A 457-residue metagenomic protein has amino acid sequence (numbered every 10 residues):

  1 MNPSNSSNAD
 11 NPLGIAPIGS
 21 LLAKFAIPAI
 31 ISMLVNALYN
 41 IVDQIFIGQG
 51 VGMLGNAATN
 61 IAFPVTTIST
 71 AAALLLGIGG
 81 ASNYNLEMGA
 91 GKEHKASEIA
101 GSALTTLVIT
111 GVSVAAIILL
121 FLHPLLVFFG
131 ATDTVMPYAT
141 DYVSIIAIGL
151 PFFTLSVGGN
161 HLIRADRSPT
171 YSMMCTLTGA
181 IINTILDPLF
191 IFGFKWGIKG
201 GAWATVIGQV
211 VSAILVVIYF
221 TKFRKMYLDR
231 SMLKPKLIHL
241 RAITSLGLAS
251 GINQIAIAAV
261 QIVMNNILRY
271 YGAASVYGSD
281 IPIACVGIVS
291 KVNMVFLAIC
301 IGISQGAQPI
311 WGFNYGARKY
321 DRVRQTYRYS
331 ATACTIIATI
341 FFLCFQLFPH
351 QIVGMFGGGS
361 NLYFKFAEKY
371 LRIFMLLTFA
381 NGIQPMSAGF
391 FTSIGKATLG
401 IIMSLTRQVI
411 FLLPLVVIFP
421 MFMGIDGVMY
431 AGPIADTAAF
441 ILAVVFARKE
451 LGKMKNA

Functional and structural regions predicted by a protein language model:
M1-A26, Y84-P151, K195-L248, W311-L376 (+1 more regions): Short alpha-helical transmembrane segments in multi-pass integral membrane proteins
G19-L38, V42, V65-A72, I148 (+5 more regions): Residue-level signal for short hydrophobic patches within transmembrane helices of multi-pass membrane transporters
K24-D43, I145, G179, G208-S212 (+1 more regions): Transmembrane helical elements of multi-pass membrane transporters/channels
A29, M33, I45, S82 (+15 more regions): Transmembrane alpha-helix boundary and packing residues in multipass membrane permease domains and related
L34, L38-A57, L126-D133, L189-W196 (+5 more regions): Helix-terminus/linker motif at the lipid-water interface of multi-pass membrane proteins
N56-A116, F153-S172, N265, I283-L343 (+2 more regions): Small-residue-rich hydrophobic transmembrane alpha-helices
G77, I146-R164, S172-N183, G201-I214 (+4 more regions): Short runs within selected transmembrane alpha-helices of multi-pass transporters and secretion channels
F411-P420: Transmembrane alpha-helical segments of integral membrane proteins
